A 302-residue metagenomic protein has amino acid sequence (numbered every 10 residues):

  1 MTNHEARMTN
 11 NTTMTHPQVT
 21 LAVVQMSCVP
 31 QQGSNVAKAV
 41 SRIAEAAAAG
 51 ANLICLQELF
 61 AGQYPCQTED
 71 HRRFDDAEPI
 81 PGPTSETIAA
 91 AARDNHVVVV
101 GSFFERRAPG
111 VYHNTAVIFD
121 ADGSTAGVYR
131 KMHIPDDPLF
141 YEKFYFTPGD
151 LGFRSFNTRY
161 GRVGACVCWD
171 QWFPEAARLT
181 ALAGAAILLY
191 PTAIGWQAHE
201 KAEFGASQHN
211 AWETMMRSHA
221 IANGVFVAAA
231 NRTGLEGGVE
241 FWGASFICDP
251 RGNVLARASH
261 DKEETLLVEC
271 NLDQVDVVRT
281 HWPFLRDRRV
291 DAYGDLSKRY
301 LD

Functional and structural regions predicted by a protein language model:
M1-M14: Short, basic, low-complexity termini and linkers enriched in Ser/Thr/Gly/Pro that act as targeting/leader peptides
Q18-P30, N35, T115, V128-K131 (+3 more regions): Active-site-proximal beta-strand elements of phosphoester/diester hydrolases
L21, I118-A126, C248-L255: Short, glycine-anchored, charge-dense loop/turn motifs used at functional sites
Q32, S41-A121, T125-V128, I194-S218 (+1 more regions): Cys-nucleophile CN-hydrolase/nitrilase-fold catalytic domain and related Cys-dependent amidase chemistry that acts on
A77-V100, C168-T265: CN hydrolase (nitrilase-like) catalytic-core segments centered on the catalytic cysteine and neighboring Lys/Glu
G101-F103, T115-I118, R154, S245-I247 (+1 more regions): Short beta-strand scaffold segments in enzyme catalytic cores
K131-Y145, K262-R279: A short, polar/charged loop-to-alpha-helix boundary motif
F153-A186, T192, V275-D302: Cysteine/selenocysteine-centered motifs that mediate thiol-based redox chemistry or coordinate metal-sulfur cofactors
